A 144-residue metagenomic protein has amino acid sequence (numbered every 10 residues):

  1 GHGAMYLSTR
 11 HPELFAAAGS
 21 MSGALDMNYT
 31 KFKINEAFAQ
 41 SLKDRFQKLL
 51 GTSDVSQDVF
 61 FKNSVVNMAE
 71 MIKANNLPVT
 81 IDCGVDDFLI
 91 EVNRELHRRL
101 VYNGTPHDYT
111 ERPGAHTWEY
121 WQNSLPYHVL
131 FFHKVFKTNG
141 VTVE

Functional and structural regions predicted by a protein language model:
G1-E144: Non-catalytic cap/lid and distal C-terminal segments of serine-dependent acyl enzymes
